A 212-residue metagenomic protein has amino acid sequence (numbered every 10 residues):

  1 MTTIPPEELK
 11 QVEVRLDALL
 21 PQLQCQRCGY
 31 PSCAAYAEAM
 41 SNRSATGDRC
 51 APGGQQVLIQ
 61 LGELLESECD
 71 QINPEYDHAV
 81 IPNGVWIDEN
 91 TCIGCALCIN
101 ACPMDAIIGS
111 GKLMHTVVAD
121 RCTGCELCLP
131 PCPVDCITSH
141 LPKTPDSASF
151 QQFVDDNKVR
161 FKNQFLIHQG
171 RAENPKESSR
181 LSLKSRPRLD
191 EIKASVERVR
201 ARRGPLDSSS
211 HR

Functional and structural regions predicted by a protein language model:
T2-P6, V80, D120-R212: Flanking helices and flexible, charged tails adjoining ferredoxin-like Fe-S electron-transfer domains in multi-subunit
E7, Q11, C28, S32 (+5 more regions): Conserved active-site and cofactor/substrate-binding residues in soluble primary-metabolism enzymes
V12-Q22, S44-P52, Q71-G94, I99 (+2 more regions): Ferredoxin-like iron-sulfur electron-transfer modules
R15-D17, Y30-L65, T138-P142: Iron-sulfur (Fe-S) cluster-binding segments and ferredoxin-like electron-carrier domains, especially [2Fe-2S]
L20, S41, L65-C69, R200-R203: Structural signal for hydrophobic packing residues in well-ordered secondary-structure cores of soluble enzyme domains
C28-P31, P74-E75, S208-R212: Short coil/turn segments at secondary-structure boundaries
Y30, E38, L97-M104, L127-P130 (+1 more regions): Short Cys/His-rich local motifs and their 1-3 flanking residues in nucleic-acid-associated proteins and small
